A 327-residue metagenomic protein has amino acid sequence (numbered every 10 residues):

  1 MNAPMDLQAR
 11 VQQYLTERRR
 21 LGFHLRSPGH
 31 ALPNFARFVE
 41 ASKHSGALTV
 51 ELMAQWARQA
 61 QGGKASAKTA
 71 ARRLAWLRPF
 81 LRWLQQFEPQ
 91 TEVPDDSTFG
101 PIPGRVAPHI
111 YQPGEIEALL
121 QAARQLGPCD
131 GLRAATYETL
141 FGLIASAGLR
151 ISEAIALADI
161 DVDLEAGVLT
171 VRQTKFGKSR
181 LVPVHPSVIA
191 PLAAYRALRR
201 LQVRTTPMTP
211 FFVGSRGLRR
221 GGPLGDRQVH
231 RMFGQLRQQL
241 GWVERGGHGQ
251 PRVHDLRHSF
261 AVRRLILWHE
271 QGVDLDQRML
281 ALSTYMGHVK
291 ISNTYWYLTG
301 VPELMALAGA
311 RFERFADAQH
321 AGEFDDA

Functional and structural regions predicted by a protein language model:
M1-A327: Conserved catalytic core of the tyrosine transesterase superfamily
